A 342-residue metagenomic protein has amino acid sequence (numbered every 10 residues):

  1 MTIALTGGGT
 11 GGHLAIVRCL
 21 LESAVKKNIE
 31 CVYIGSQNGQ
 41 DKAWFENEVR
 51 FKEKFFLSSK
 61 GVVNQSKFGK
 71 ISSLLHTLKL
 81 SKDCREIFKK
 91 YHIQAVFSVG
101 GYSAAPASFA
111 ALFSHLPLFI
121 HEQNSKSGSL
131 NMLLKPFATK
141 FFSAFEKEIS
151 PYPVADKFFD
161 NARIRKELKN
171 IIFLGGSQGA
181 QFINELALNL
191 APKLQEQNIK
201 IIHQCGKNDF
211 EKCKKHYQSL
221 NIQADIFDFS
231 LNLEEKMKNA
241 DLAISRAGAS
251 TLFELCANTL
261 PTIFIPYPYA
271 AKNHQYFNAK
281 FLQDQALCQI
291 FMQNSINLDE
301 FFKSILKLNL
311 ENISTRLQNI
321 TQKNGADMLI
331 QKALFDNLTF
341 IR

Functional and structural regions predicted by a protein language model:
T2, I29-E30, F51-E53, L112-N161: Active-site-proximal region of nucleotide-activated glycan assembly enzymes, centered on histidine/acidic-rich loops
I3-G8, K27-L75, D209, N294: Conserved nucleotide-sugar phosphate-binding/catalytic loop shared by glycosyltransferases and other
H13-A24: Short amphipathic alpha-helix
G39-V49, D156, R163-L242, Y276-A279 (+2 more regions): Donor-nucleotide binding loops and adjacent catalytic segments primarily of GT-B fold Leloir glycosyltransferases
S66-A95: An amphipathic, basic-hydrophobic alpha-helix
I93-A95, K238-L252, L260: Acidic donor-binding loop of glycosyltransferase active sites
E311-K323: A short, well-ordered alpha-helix in the C-terminal region of glycosyltransferases
Q322-R342: C-terminal alpha-helical cap of glycosyltransferases
